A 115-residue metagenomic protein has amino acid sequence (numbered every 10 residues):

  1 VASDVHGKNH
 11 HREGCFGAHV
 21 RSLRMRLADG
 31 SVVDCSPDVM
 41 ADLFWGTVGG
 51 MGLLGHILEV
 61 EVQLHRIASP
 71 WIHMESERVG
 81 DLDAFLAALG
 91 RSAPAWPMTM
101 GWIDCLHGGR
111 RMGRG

Functional and structural regions predicted by a protein language model:
V1-A28: A generic, well-ordered mixed alpha/beta core segment in the N-terminal half of proteins
R21-G115: C-terminal substrate-binding/cap subdomain adjacent to the FAD-binding core in PCMH-type and related FAD-linked
